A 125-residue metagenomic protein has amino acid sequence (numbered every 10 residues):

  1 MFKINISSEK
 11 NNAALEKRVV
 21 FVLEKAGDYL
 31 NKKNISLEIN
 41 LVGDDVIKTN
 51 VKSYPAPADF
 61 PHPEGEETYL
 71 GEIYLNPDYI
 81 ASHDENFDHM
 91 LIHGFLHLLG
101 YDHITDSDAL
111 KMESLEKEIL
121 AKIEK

Functional and structural regions predicted by a protein language model:
M1-N86, L98-K125: Active-site rim/adjacent substrate-binding subdomains
H89: Conserved acetyl-CoA-binding loop-helix of GNAT-fold acetyltransferases
